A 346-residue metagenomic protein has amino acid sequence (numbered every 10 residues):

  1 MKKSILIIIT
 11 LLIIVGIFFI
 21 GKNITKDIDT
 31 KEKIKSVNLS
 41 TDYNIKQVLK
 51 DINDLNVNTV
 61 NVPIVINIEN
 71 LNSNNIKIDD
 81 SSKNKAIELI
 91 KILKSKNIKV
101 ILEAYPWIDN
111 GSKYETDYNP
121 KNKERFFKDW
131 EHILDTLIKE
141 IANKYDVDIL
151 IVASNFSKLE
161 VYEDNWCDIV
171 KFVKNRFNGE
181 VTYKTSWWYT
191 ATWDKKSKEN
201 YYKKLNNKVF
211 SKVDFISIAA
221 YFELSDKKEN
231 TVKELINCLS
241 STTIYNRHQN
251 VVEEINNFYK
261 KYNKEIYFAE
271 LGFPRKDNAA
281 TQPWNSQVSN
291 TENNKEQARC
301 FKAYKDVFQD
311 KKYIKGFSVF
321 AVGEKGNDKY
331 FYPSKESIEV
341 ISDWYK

Functional and structural regions predicted by a protein language model:
M1-I13, I17-G21: N-terminal Sec-pathway targeting helices
G21-V57: Boundary/entry segment of secreted carbohydrate-active catalytic domains
V37-S40, S112, Q282-K346: Aromatic-rich peripheral "rim/lid" segments of glycoside hydrolase catalytic domains that contact and position glycan
L39-D54, F126-I141, T192-V209, A298-V307: Short, acidic/polar
L55-S73, A86-L159, R275-T281, F320-N327: Substrate-binding cleft and catalytic face of glycoside hydrolase catalytic domains, especially the flexible beta-alpha
S82-L89, K96, E103, N175 (+6 more regions): Glycoside hydrolase catalytic-domain groove-lining segments
I101-D109, I149-N155, V161, V170-Y201 (+2 more regions): Aromatic-lined carbohydrate-recognition surfaces of secreted/lumenal glycan-active proteins
I169, W187-A219, E223, K276-T281 (+1 more regions): Substrate-binding cleft/loops of secretory-pathway carbohydrate-active enzymes
